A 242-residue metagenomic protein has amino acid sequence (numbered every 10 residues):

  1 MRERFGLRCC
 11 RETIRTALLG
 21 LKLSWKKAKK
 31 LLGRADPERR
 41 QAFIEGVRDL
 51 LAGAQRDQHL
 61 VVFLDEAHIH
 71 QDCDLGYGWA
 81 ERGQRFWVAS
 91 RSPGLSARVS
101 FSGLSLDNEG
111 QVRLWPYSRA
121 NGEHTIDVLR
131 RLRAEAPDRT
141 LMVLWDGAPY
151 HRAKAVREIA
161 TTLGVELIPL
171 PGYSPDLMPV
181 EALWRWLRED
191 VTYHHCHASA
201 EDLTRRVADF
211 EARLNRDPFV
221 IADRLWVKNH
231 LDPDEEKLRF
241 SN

Functional and structural regions predicted by a protein language model:
M1, I14, F63-D65, S102-G103 (+6 more regions): Mobile genetic element proteins and their domesticated derivatives, centered on retroelements and DNA transposons
M1-R34, L60, A67-I69: Conserved short alpha-helical interface segments
F5, E12, F43-R130, V227-N242: Extended, low-complexity cationic-aromatic segments
T13, D57-V61, E181-N242: C-terminal anion-handling pockets and recognition modules
K29-G46: Basic, low-complexity intrinsically disordered segments
D72, G122-L170: RNase H-like DDE/DDD metal-dependent nuclease/strand-transfer catalytic core used by mobile genetic elements
F86-G94, L163-A182, H195-C196: RNase H-like polynucleotidyl transferase catalytic core
W145-G147, K154, I168-T192, E201-L203: RNase H-like two-metal-ion nuclease catalytic core shared by retroviral integrases and related mobile-element nucleases
